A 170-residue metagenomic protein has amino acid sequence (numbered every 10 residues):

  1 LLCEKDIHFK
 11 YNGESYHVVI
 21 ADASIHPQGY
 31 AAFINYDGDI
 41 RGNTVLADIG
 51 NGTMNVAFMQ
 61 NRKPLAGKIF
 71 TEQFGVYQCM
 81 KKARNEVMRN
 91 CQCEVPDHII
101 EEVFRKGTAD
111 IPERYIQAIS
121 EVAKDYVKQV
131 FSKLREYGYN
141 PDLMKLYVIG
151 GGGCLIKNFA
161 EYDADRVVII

Functional and structural regions predicted by a protein language model:
L1-L46, L65-Q78, H98-I170: Nucleotide/phosphate-binding catalytic cleft detector across ATP-hydrolyzing and phosphate-transferring enzymes
A47-N51: Active-site-proximal alpha-helical scaffolds that flank and shape metal-associated catalytic sites
M54-F58: Short beta-strand scaffold segments in enzyme catalytic cores
E86-H98: Active-site-adjacent segment of 2-oxoglutarate/Fe(II) JmjC oxygenases
